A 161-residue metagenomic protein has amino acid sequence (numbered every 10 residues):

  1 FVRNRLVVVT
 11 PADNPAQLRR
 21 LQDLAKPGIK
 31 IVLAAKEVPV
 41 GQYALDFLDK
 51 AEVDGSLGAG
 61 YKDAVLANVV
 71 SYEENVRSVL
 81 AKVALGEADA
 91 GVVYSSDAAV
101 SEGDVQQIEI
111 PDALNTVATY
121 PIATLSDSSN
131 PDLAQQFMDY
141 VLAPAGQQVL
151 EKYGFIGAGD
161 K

Functional and structural regions predicted by a protein language model:
V2-K161: Exported/periplasmic ABC-transporter solute-binding proteins
